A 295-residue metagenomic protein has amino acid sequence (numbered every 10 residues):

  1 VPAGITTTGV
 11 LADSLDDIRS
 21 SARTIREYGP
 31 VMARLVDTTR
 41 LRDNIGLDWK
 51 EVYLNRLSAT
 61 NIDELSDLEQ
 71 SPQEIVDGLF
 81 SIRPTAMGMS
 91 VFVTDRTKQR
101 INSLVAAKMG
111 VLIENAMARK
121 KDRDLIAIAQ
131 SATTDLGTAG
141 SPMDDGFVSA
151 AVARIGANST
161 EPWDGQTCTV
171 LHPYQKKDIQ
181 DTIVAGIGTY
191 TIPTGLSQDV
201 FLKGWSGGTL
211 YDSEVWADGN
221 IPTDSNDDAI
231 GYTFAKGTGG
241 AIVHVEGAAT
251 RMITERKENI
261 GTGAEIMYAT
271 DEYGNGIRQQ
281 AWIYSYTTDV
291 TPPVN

Functional and structural regions predicted by a protein language model:
V1-I82, P293: N-terminal "assembly arms/tails" that initiate or stabilize quaternary assembly in self-assembling proteins
V1-L35, A235-G237, V243-N295: Protruding loop/beta-arch "assembly-hinge" segments enriched in small, turn-prone residues
D48, D164-T167, A264: Short, surface-exposed beta-edge/turn micro-motifs
A59-I62, I101-N102, D178-D181, I277-R278: Short helix/loop capping segments that flank catalytic or ligand/cofactor-binding pockets
V76-R100: Short acidic, glycine/tyrosine-flanked loop/strand segments centered on an H-E-D-like triad
T94-P162, S285-N295: Alpha-helical scaffold segments that mediate packing/assembly in large oligomeric complexes
S131-W205: Extended, solvent-exposed, turn-rich assembly/linker loops in the middle of proteins
L202-R256: Glycine/small-residue-rich hydrophobic helix-like segments
